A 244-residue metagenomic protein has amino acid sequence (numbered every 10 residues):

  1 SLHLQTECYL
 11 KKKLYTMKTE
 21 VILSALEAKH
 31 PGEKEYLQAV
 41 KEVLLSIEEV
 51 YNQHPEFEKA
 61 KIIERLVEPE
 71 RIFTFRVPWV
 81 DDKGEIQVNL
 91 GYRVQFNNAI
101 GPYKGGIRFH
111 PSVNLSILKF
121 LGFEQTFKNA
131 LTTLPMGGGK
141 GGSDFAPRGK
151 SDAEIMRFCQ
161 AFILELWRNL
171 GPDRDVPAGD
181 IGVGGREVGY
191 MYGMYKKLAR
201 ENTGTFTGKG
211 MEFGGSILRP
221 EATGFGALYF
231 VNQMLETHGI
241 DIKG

Functional and structural regions predicted by a protein language model:
S1-T16: Short, Lys/Arg-enriched N-terminal segments with co-localized hydrophobic residues within the first ~10-30 amino acids
M17-E221, L228-F230, M234-T237: N-terminal ligand-binding/catalytic initiation module
I240-G244: Short helix-loop-beta connector
